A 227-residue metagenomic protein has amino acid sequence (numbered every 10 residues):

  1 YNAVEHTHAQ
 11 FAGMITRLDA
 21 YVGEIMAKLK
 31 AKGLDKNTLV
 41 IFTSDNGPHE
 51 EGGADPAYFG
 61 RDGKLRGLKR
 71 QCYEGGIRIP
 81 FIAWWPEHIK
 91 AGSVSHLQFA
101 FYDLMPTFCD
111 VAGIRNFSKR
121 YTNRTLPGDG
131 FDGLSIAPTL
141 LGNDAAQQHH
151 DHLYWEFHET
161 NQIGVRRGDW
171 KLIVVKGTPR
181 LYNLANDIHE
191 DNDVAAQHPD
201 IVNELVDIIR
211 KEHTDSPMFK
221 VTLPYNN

Functional and structural regions predicted by a protein language model:
A3-V4, A27-H88, A100: Histidine-centered active-site microenvironments of extracellular/periplasmic hydrolases and transferases
V4-R17: The substrate-binding groove and active-site-proximal loops of carbohydrate-active enzymes, especially glycoside
I15, V22, L39-S44, F81-I82 (+2 more regions): Beta-strand elements within well-structured catalytic alpha/beta cores of enzymes that handle phosphate/sulfate esters
T16, A20-G23, A27, G63 (+7 more regions): Solvent-exposed, polar/charged alpha-helical surfaces in well-ordered, non-transmembrane soluble domains, broadly
A27-L34, C109-I114, L141, P199 (+1 more regions): Sec-exported extracytoplasmic/periplasmic mature domains
P48-C72, I89-S93, L97, Y102-L184 (+1 more regions): C-terminal cap/loop subdomain of S1 sulfatases and analogous C-terminal strand-loop tails that border
D187: Intrinsically disordered, low-complexity polar regions and short flexible loop motifs
